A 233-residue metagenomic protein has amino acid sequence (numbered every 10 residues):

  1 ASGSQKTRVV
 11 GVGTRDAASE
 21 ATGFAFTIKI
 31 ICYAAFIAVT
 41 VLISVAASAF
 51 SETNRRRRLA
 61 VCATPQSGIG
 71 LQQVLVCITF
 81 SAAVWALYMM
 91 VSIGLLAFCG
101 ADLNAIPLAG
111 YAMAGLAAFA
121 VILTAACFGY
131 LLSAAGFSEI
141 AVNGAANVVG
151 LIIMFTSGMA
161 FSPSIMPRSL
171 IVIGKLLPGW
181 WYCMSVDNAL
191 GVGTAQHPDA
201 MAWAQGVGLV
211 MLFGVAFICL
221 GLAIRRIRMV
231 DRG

Functional and structural regions predicted by a protein language model:
G3-I28: Short, aromatic-rich amphipathic segments at membrane interfaces that lie adjacent to a transmembrane helix or signal
F26-S48: Long, hydrophobic alpha-helical segments
L42-C62, Q66, V74: Transmembrane helix boundary and interhelical loop/hinge segments in multi-pass membrane proteins
A47-S51, L131, L190-G193, M201 (+1 more regions): Junction motif at the cytosolic side of a transmembrane helix
Q66-L96, G115, F119, V207 (+1 more regions): Selective transmembrane-helix segments that form parts of the transport pathway or gating/packing helices in multipass
A112-E139, M154-S157, M211-G221: Hydrophobic alpha-helical transmembrane segments of polytopic membrane proteins
G136-L176: Transmembrane helix segments
P163-A200, A204: Short hydrophobic, aromatic-rich alpha-helical segments embedded in or entering the lipid bilayer of multi-pass
